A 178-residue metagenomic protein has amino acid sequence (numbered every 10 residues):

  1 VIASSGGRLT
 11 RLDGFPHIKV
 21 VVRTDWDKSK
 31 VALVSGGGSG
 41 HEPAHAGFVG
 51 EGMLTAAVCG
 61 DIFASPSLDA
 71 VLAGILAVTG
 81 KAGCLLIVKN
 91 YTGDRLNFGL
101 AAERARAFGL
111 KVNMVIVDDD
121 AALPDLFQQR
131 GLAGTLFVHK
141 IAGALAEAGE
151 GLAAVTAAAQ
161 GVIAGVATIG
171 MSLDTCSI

Functional and structural regions predicted by a protein language model:
V1-L33: N-terminal amphipathic/basic leader segments beginning at the initiator methionine
H17, D27-V31, V49-G50, V58-C59 (+4 more regions): Short coil/turn connectors at secondary-structure junctions
V21, W26-S29, S39-G52: N-terminal glycine-rich anion-binding loops that anchor highly charged ligand groups
V31-G38, L54-A57, D61, G83-T92 (+3 more regions): Short glycine-rich or small-residue beta-strand-to-loop segments that form or flank ligand, phosphate, metal/Fe-S
H41, F48-K81: Glycine-rich oxoanion-binding loops at beta->alpha junctions
E42-H45, L68-L72, G93-G99, A122-D125 (+1 more regions): Short glycine/serine/threonine-rich phosphate/pyrophosphate-binding segments that cradle anionic phosphate groups
A57-S65, R106-G131: Short, acidic/small-residue loops that bind anionic groups at enzyme active sites
L123-Q129, H139-I178: Internal, active-site/partner-interface "lid" segment
